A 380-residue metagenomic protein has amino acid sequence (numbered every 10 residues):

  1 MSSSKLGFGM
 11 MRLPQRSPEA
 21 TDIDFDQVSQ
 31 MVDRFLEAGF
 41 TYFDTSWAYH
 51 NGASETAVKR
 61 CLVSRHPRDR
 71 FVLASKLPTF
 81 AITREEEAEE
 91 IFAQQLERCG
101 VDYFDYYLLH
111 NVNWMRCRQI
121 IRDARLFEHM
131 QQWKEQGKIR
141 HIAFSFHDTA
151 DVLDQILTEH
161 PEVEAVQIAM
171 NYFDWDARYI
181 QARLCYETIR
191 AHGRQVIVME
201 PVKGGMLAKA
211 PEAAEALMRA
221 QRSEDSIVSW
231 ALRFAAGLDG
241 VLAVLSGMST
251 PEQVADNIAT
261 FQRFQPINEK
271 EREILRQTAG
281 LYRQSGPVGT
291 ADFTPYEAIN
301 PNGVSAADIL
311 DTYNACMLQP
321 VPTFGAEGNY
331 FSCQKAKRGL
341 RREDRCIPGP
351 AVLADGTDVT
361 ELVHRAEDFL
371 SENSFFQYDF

Functional and structural regions predicted by a protein language model:
M1-R70, H129, E135, A366-E367 (+2 more regions): N-terminal binding-site loop/beta-alpha segment at the start of enzyme catalytic domains that lines or forms
P14-S17, I23, D33, I82-V202 (+3 more regions): Glycine/proline-rich, positively charged, aromatic-decorated active-site loop/lid region on the catalytic face
L36, T41, R60, L184-F380: Structured C-terminal cap/extension of enzyme domains
Y42-Y49, R140-F144, A243-L245: Short catalytic-loop micro-motif centered on adjacent basic/acidic residues
D44-T45, S75, V198: Hydrophobic residues in well-ordered beta-strands that form the structural core
Y49, A53, H147-D148, S249: Short beta->alpha linker loops
Y49, R65-E85, E89, H110: Structural motif corresponding to the early beta-alpha repeats
T56-V72, F127, L157-V166, I258-F264: Short, electropositive alpha-helical surface patch
